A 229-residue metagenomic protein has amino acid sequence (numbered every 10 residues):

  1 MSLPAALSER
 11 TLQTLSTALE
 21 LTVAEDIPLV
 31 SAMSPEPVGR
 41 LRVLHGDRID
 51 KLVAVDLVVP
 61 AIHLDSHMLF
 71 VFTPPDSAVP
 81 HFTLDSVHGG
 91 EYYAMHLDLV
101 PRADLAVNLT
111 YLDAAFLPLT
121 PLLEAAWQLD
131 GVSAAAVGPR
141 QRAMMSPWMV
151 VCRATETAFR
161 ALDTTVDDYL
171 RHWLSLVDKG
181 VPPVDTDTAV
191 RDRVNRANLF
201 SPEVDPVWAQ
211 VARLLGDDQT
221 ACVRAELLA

Functional and structural regions predicted by a protein language model:
M1-P75: Short Lys/Arg-enriched alpha/beta "domain-start" segment
L21, G39, M149-C152, A225: Hydrophobic transmembrane signal anchors and adjacent membrane-proximal interface regions, especially in viral
V55-D76, P80-D85, Y92-L105, T110: Short, hydrophobic/proline-enriched secondary-structure or compact coil segments at domain edges
G89-Y92, E124: Structural alpha-beta junctions
D98-D205: Mixed-charge (acidic/basic) macromolecular-recognition segments
V207-W208, R213-A229: A cross-kingdom marker for long, charged
